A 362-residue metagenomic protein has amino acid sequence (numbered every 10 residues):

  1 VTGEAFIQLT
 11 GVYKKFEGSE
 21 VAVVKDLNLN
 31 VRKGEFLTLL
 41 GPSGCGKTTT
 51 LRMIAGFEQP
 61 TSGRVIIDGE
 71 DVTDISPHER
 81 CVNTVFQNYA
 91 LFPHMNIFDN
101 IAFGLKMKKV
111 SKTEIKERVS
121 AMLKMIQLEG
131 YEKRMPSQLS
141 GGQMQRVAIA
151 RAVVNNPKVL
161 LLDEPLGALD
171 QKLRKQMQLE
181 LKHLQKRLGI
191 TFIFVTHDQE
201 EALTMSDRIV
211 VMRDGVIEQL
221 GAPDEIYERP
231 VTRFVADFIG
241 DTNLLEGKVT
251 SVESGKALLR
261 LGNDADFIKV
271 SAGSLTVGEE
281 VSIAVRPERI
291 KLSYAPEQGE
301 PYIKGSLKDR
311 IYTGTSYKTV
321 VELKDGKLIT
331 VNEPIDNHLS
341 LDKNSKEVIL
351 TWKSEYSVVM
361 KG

Functional and structural regions predicted by a protein language model:
Q8, N30, I66, I349-T351: ABC ATPase nucleotide-binding domain
L40-P42: The feature captures the beta-strand-to-loop junction immediately N-terminal to the Walker
T48-L51, V147: ABC ATPase nucleotide-binding domain helices that frame the ATP-binding cleft
A55: Helix-to-loop junction immediately C-terminal to a conserved catalytic motif
G63-D71: Conserved ABC transporter NBD signature motif
P77-D237: ABC ATPase nucleotide-binding domains
T242, V252-G362: Non-catalytic connector elements of ABC transporters
